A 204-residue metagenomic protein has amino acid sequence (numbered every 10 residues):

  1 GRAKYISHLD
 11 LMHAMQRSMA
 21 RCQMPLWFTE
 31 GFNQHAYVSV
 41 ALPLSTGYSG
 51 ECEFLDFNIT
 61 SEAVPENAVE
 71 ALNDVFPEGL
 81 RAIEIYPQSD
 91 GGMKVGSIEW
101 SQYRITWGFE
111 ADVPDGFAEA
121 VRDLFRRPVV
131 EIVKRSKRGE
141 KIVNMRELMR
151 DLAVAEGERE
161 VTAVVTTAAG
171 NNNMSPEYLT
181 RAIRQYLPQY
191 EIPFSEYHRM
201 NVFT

Functional and structural regions predicted by a protein language model:
G1-S39: N-terminal, positively charged regions that mediate nucleic acid binding
K4-L9, E62-N67, D115, A169 (+1 more regions): Ordered, soluble secondary-structure elements with a strong preference for glycine-centered loop motifs and nearby
Y5, D123-T204: Core RNA-modification/binding signature centered on pseudouridine synthases
W27-I59, S89: Short, charge-patterned binding micro-sites
E51-R104: Ordered, amphipathic secondary-structure segments that act as subunit-interaction surfaces in large macromolecular
F57-A63, I105-A111, V165-A169: Short beta-strand-to-loop capping motifs
P65-F76, G116-F125, L179-T180: Short amphipathic alpha-helices in soluble, non-transmembrane regions that often serve as interface/regulatory elements
G92-F109, R146-D151, F203-T204: Short, low-order "capping/linker" segments at domain edges
